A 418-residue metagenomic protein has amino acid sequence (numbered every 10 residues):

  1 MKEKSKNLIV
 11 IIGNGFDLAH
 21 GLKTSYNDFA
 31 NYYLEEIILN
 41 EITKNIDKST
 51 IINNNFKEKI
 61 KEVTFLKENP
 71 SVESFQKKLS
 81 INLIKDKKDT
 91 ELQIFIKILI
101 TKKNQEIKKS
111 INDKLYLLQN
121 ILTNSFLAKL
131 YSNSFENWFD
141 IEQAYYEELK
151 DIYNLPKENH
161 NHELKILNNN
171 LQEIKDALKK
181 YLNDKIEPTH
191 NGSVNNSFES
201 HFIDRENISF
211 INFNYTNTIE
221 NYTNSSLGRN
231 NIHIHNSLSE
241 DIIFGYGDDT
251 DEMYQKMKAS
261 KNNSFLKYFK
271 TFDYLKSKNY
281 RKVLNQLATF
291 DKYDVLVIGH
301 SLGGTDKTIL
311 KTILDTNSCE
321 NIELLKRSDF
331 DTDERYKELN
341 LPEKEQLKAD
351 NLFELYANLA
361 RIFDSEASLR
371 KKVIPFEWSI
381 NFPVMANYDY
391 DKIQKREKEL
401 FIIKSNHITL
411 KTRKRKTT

Functional and structural regions predicted by a protein language model:
M1-H20, F29, I46-N54, V283-T418: SIR2/sirtuin-family catalytic core signature
H20-G21, E220: Short N-terminal helix/helix-N-cap motif within the alpha/beta-hydrolase-1
L22-Y26, A30, I174, I186-E187 (+2 more regions): Phosphate/oxyanion-binding active-site loops and adjacent basic polyanion-contact surfaces
K23-T24, T223-N224, I309-L310: Short coil/turn segments at secondary-structure boundaries
Y26-I46: Short catalytic helix/loop segments, enriched in acidic residues and glycine and frequently bearing histidine
Y33, T223-S226, I313, N317: Active-site catalytic pocket residues across diverse enzymes, especially alpha/beta-hydrolases
I46-S277: Extended, H/D-rich, highly charged conserved domains that either
K278-K282: Active-site-adjacent structural elements in folded domains
